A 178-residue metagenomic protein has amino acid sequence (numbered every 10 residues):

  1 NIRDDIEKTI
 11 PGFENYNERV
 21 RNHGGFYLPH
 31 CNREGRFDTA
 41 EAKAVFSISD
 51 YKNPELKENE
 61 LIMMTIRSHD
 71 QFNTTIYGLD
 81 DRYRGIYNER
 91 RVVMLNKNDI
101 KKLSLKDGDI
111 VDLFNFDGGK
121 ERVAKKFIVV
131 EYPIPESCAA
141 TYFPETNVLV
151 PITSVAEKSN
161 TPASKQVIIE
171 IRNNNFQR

Functional and structural regions predicted by a protein language model:
N1-D81: Long, low-complexity segments enriched in small/aliphatic residues
N1-R19, T74, L79-M94, N98-R178: Long, contiguous, secondary-structure-rich segments that constitute the structural scaffold of globular domains
